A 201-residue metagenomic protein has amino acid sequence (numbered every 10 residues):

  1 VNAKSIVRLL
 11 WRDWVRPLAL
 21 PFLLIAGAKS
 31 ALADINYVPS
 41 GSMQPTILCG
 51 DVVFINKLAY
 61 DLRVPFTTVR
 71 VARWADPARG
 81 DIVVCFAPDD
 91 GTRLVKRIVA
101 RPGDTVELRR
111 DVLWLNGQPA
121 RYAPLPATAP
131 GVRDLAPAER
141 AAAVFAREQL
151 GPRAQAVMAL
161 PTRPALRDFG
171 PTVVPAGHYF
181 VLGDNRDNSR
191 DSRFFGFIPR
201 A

Functional and structural regions predicted by a protein language model:
N2-R12, G27, A31-Y37, G41-A201: Soluble "head" domains of membrane/secretory-pathway proteins
D13, P17, P21-I25: Hydrophobic alpha-helical membrane-embedded or membrane-associated segments
